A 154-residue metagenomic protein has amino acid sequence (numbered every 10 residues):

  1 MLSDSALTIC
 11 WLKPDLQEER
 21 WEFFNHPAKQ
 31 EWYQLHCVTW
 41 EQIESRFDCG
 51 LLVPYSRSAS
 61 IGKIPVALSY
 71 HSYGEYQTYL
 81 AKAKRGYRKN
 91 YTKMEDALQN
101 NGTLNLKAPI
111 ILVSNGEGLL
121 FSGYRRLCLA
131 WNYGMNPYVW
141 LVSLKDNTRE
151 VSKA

Functional and structural regions predicted by a protein language model:
M1, L7, D15-L16, N105-A154: A short, basic-hydrophobic beta/loop patch
M1-C49: N-terminal extension/subdomain marker
M1-L2, G50, P54-L119, W131-N132: Short alpha-helix boundary/capping and kink motifs at helix termini
E19, S45, S56, G62 (+3 more regions): Short, intrinsically disordered low-complexity segments
E31, L98-N100, R125-L127: Short, flexible coil/linker segments at or flanking structured domains
